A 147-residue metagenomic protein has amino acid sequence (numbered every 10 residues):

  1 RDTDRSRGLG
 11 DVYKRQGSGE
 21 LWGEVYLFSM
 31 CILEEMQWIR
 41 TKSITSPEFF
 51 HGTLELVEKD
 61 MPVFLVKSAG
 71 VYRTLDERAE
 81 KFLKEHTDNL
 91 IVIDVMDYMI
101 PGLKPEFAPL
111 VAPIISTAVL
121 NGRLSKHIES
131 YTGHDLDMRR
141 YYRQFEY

Functional and structural regions predicted by a protein language model:
R1, L103-Y147: Short alpha-helices
R1, M36, R40, F82-N89 (+1 more regions): Change "in soluble alpha/beta enzymes" to "in soluble alpha/beta proteins
D2-Y13: Single conserved hydrophobic/aromatic residue that forms the stacking wall/gate of nucleotide- or nucleobase-binding
K14, K42, F64-V66, I91-D94: Hydrophobic/aromatic beta-strand patches that form the interior of the parallel beta-sheet core in alpha/beta enzyme
K14-T53: Anionic-ligand anchoring segments at beta-strand to alpha-helix junctions in alpha/beta enzyme folds, i.e., glycine
G23, L27, R73, I114 (+2 more regions): Electropositive phosphate-/nucleotide-binding environments in soluble metabolic enzymes
E58-L83: A structural-propensity feature for long, helix-poor, extended segments
F82-L83, T87-F107, L124: Glycine-rich, acidic loop regions that bind phosphate or pyrophosphate groups
